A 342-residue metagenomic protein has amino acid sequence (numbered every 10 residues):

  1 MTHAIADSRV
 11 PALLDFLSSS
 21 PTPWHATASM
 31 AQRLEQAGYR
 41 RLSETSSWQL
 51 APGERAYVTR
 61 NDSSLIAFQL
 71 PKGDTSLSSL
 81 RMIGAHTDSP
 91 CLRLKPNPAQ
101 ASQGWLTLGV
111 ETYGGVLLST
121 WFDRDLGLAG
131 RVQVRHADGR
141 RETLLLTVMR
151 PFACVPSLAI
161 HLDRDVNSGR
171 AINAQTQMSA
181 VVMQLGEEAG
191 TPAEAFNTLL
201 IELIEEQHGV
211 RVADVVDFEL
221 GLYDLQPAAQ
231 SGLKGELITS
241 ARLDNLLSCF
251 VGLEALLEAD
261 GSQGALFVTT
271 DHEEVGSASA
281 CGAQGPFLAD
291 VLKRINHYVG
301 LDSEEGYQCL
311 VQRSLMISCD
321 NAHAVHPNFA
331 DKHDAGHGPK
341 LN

Functional and structural regions predicted by a protein language model:
M1-N342: N-terminal hydrophobic/helix-forming segments and targeting peptides
